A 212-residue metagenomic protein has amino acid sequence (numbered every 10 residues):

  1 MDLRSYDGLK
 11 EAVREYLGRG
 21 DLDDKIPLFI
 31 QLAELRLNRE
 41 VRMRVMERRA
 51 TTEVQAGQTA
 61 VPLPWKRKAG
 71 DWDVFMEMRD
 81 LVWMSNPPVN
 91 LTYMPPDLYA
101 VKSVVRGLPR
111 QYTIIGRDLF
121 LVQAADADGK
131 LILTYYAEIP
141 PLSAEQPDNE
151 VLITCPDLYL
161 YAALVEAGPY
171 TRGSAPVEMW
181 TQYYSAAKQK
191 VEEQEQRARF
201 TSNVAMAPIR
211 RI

Functional and structural regions predicted by a protein language model:
M1-I212: Glycine-enriched, solvent-exposed interface loops adjoining structured elements
